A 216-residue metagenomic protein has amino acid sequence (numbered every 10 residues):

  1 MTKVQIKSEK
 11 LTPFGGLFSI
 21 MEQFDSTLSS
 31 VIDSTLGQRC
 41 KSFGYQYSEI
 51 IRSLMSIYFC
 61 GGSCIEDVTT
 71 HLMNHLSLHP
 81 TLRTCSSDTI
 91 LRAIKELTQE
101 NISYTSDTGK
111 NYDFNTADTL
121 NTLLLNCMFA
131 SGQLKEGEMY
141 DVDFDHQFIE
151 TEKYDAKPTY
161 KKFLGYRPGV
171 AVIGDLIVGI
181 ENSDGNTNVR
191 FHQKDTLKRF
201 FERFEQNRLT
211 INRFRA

Functional and structural regions predicted by a protein language model:
M1-F163, V170-L209: Dynamic "connector" segments at or just before major functional cores
N212-A216: Short catalytic-loop micro-motif centered on adjacent basic/acidic residues
